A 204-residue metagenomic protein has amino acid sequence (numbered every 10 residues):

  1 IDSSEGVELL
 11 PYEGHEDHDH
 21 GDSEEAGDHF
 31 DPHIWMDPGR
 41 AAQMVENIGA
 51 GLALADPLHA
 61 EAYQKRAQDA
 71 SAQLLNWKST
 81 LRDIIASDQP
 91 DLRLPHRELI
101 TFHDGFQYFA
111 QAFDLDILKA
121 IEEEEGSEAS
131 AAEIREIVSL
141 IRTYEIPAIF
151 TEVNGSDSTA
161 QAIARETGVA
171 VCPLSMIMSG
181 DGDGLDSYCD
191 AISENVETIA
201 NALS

Functional and structural regions predicted by a protein language model:
I1-S204: Extracytoplasmic metal-acquisition and chelation regions
